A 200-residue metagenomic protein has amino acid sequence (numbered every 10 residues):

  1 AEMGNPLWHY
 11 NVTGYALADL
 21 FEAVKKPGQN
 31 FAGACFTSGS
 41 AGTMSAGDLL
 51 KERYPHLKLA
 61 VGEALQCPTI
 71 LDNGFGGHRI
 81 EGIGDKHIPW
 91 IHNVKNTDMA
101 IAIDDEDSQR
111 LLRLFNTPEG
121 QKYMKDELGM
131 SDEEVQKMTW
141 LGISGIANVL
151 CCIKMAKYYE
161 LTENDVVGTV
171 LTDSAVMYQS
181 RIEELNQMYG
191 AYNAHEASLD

Functional and structural regions predicted by a protein language model:
A1-S40, S45-A46, D107-M138: Active-site/ligand-binding-proximal alpha/beta "capping" segment
E2-M3, S38-G42, E63-P68, H87 (+3 more regions): Glycine-rich beta-alpha junction loops
P27-A32, L57, T97, N164: Local beta-strand N-terminus motif with an aromatic residue
C35-G47, T69-I70, I143-C152: Short glycine/serine/threonine-rich phosphate/pyrophosphate-binding segments that cradle anionic phosphate groups
L50-W140, R181-D200: Active-site/ligand-binding loops adjacent to catalytic centers
E52-A60, K157-V166: Phosphate-handling active-site elements
L114-K157, E163-V176: Glycine-rich phosphate/adenylate-binding loop
